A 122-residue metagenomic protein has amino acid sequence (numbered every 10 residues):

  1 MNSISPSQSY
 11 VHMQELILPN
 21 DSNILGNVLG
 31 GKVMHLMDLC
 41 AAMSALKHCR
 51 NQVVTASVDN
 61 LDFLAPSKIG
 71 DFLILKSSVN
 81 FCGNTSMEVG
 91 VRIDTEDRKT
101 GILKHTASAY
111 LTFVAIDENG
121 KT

Functional and structural regions predicted by a protein language model:
N2-M13, K68-I69, N80-T122: HotDog/MaoC-like acyl-thioester-processing domains
N2-V54, V114-T122: Hot-dog-fold acyl-thioester-processing enzymes
L16-D21, N60, S67, Y110: Generic hydrophobic-segment detector
N20, I24-L25, H35-L36, A65-G70 (+4 more regions): A broad, structure-centric signal for solvent-exposed, well-ordered loop/edge residues that line or flank functional
C40-E96: A contiguous binding-surface segment within folded domains or other stable secondary-structure elements
